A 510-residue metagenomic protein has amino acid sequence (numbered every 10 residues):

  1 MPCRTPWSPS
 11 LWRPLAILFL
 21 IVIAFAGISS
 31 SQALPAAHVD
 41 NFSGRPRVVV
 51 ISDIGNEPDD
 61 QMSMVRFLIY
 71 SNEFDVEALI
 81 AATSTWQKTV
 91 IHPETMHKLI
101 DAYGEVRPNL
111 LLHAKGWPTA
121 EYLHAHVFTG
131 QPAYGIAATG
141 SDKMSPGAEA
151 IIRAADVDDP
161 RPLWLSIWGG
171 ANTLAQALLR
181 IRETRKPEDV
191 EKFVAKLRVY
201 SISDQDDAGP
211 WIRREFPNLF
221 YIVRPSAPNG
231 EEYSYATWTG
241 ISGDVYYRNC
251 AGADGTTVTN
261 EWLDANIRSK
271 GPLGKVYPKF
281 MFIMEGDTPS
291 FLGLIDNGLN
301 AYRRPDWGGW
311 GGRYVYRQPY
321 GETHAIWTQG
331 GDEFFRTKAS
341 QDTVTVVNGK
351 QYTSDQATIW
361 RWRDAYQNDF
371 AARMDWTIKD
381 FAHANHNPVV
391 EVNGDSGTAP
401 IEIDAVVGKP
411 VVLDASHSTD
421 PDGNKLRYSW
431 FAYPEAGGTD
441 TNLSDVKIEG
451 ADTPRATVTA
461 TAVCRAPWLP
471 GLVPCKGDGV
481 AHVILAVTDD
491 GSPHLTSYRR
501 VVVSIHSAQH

Functional and structural regions predicted by a protein language model:
M1-W12: N-terminal secretory signal peptides that target proteins for export/translocation
P14-G27: Bacterial N-terminal signal peptides
L34-V412, S418-S444, V463: N-terminal acidic, glycine/proline-rich low-complexity segments
T453-K476: Signal that preferentially marks extracellular ectodomain short beta-strand elements of beta-sandwich modules
G477-V483: Exposed beta-strand face motif in extracellular beta-rich ectodomains
V487-H494: Short, solvent-exposed loop/turn segments at the edges of extracellular beta-sandwich modules
H494-V501: Extracellular and select intracellular beta-sandwich modules with Ser/Thr-enriched, small-residue motifs on
S504-H510: Extracellular interdomain linker/stem segments of modular secreted and single-pass surface proteins
